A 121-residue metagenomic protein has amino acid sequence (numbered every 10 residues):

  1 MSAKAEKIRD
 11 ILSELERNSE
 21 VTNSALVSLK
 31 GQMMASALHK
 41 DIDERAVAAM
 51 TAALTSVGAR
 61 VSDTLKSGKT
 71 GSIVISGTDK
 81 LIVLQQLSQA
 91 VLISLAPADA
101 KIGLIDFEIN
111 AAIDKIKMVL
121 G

Functional and structural regions predicted by a protein language model:
M1-N23, K30-G121: Acidic, low-complexity cytosolic segments
